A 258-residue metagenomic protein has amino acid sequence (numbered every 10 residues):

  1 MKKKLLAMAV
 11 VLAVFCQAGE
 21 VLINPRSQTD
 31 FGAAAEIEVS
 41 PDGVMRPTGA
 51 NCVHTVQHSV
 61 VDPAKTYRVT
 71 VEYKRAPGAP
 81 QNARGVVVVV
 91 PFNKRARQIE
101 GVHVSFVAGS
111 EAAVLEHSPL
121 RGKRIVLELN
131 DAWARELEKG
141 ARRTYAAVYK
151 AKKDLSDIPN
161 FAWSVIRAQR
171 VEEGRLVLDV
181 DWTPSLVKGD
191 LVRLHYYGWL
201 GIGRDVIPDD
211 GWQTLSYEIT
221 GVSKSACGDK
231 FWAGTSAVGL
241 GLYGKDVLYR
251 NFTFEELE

Functional and structural regions predicted by a protein language model:
K4-V14: Sec-dependent N-terminal signal peptides
V14-E258: Extracellular and organelle-lumenal recognition/adhesion modules and their flexible linkers in secreted
